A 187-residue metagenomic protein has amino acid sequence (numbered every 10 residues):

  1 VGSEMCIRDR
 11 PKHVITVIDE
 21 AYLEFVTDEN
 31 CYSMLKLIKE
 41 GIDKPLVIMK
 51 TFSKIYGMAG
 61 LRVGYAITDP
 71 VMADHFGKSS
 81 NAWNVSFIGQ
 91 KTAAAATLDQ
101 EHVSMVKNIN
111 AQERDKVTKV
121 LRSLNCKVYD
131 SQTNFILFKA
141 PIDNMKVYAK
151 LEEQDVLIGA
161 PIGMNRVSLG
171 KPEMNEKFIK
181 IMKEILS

Functional and structural regions predicted by a protein language model:
V1-I7: Short, small-residue-biased leader/transition segments that mark boundaries at the very start of proteins
S3, V14-L35: Conserved PLP phosphate-binding loop immediately N-terminal to the Schiff-base lysine helix in PLP-dependent enzymes
D9, T68-M72, D99, A140-D143 (+1 more regions): Short loop segments at secondary-structure junctions
M34-L46: Nucleotide-activated donor-binding/catalytic signature segment of Leloir-type glycosyltransferases, i.e., the conserved
P45-R122, C126-Y129: PLP-dependent aminotransferase class I/II
N110-A111, V120-Q154, L169: Conserved PLP-binding catalytic core of the aspartate aminotransferase-like
K150-S187: PLP-dependent enzyme catalytic core of the Aspartate aminotransferase-like
